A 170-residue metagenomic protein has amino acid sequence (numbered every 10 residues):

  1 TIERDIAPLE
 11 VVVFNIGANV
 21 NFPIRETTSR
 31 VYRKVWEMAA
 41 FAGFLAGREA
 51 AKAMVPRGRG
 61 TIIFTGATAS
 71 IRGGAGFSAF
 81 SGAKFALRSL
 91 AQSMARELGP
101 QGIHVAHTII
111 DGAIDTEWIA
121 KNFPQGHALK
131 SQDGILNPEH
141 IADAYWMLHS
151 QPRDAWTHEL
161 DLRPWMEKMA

Functional and structural regions predicted by a protein language model:
T1-A7: Conserved amphipathic alpha-helix within the SDR
P8-L9, P23, M54-A67, P100-I103: Active-site loop of short-chain dehydrogenase/reductase
N15-N21: Conserved NAD(P)H cofactor-binding loop of Rossmann-fold oxidoreductase domains
P23-I24, V31-R33: Substrate-binding pocket helix/loop in short-chain dehydrogenase/reductase
G47-R48, Q92: A short, exposed helix-loop element centered on a Lys and neighboring polar residues
T61-A86, Q92, R96-P100, I114: Catalytic loop of short-chain dehydrogenase/reductase
P100-G112, H127-A170: C-terminal helical subdomain
